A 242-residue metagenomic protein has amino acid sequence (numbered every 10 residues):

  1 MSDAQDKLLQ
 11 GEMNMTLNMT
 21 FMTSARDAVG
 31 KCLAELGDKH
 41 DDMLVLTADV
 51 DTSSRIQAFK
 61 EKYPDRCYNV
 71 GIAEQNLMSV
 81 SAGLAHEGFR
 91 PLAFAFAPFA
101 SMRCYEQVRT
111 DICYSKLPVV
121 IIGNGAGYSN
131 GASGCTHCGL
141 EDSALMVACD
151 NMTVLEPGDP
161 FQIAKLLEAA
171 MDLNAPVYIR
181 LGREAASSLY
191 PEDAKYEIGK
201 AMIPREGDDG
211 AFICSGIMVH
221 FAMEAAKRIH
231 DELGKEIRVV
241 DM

Functional and structural regions predicted by a protein language model:
S2-R180, A185: Thiamine diphosphate
S24-D38, F59-K60, K165-P176, A186-E232 (+1 more regions): Glycine-/acidic-rich phosphate or pyrophosphate-binding loops and their flanking alpha/beta elements
G71-I72, V240-M242: Short beta->alpha junction loops
S81, M146, F212, I229 (+1 more regions): Hydrophobic, well-ordered secondary-structure elements that form the walls of internal hydrophobic environments
L181, C214-G216, D241-M242: Active-site proximal loops enriched in glycine and acidic residues that flank catalytic Cys/His/Asp and coordinate
